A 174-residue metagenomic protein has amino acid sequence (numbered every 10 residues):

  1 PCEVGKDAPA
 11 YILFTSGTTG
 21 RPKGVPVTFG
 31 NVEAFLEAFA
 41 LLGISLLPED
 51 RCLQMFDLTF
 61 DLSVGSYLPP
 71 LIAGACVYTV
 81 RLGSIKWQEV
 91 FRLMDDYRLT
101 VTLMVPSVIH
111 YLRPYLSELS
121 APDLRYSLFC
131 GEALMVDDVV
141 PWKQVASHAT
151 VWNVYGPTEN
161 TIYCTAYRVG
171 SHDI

Functional and structural regions predicted by a protein language model:
P1-I174: Motif- and composition-driven signal specific to adenylation
